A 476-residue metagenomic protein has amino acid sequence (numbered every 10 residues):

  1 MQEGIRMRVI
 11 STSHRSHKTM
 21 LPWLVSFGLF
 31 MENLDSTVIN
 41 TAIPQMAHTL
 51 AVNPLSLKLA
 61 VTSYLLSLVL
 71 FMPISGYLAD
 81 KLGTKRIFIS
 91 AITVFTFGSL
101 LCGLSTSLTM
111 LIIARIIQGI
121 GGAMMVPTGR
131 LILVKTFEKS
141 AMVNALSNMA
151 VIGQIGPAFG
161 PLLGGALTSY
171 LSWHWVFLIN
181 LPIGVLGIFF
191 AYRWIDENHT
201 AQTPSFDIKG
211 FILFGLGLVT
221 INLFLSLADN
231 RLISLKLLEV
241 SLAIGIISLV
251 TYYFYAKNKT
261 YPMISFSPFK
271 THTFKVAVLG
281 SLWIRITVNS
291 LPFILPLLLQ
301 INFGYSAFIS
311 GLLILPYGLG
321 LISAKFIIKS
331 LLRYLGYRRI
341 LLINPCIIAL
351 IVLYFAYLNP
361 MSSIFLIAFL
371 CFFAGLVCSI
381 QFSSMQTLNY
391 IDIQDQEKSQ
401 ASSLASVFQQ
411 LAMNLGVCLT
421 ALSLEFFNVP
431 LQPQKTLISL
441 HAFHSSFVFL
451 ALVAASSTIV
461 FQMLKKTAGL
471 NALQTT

Functional and structural regions predicted by a protein language model:
M1-L34, H48: Cytosolic juxtamembrane N-terminal segment immediately preceding the first transmembrane helix of multi-pass
T19-L34, I39-T41, P54, A60-V61 (+3 more regions): 12-transmembrane solute porter fold
E32, V61-Y64, L68, F95 (+10 more regions): Structural signature of transmembrane alpha-helices in multi-pass secondary transporters
M46-A47, L78-A79, L163-L171, L225 (+4 more regions): Interfacial helix-cap and linker-helix signal at transmembrane-aqueous boundaries of multi-pass secondary transporters
T62-G76, V126, R130, L315-I327: Central cavity-lining transmembrane alpha-helices of secondary-active solute carriers, predominantly the Major
S75-K209: Helix-loop-helix hairpins in multi-pass membrane proteins, especially solute transporters
P127, N148, Q154-G165, L218 (+3 more regions): Glycine/proline-centered helix-kink
Y170-G280, L313, A451: Hydrophobic transmembrane-helix bundles of small-molecule transporters
